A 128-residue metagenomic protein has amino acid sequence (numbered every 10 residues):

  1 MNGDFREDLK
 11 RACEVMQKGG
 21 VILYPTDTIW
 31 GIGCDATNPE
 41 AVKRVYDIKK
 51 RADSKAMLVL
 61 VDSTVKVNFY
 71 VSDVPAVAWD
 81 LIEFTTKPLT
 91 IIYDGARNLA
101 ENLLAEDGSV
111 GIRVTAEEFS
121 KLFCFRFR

Functional and structural regions predicted by a protein language model:
M1-R128: Active-site-adjacent structural elements in enzyme catalytic cores
